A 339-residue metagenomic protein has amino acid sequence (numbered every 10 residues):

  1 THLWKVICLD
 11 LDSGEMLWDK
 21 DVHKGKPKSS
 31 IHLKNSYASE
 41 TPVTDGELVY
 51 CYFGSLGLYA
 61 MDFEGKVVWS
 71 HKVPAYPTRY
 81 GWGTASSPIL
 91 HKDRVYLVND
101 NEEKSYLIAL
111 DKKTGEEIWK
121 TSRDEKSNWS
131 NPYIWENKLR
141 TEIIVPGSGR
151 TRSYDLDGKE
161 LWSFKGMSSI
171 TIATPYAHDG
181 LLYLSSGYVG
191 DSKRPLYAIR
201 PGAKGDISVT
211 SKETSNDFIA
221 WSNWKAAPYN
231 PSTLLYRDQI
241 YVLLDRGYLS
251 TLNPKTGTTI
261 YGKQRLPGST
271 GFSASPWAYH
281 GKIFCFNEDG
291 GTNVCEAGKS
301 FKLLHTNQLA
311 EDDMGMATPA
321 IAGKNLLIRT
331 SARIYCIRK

Functional and structural regions predicted by a protein language model:
T1-K339: Noncatalytic, solvent-exposed loop/strand surfaces of beta-propeller-type extracellular/periplasmic domains
